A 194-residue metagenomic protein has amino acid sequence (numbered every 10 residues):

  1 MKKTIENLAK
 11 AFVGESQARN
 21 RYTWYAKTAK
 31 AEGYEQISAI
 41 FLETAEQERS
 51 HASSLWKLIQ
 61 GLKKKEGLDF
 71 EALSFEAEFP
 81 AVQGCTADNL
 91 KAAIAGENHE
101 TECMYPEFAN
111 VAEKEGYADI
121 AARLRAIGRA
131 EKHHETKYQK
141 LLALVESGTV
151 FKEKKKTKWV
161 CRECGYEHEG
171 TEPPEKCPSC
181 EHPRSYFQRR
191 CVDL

Functional and structural regions predicted by a protein language model:
M1-L194: Non-heme di-metal
